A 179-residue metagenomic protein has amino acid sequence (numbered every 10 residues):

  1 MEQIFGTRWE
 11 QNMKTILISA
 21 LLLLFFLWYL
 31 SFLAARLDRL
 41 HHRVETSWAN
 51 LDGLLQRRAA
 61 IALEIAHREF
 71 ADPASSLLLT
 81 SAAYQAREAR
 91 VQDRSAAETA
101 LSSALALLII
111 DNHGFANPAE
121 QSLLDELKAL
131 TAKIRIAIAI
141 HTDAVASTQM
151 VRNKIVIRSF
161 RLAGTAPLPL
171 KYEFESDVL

Functional and structural regions predicted by a protein language model:
I4-L179: A helix-centric hydrophobic-segment signal that preferentially recognizes long, alpha-helical stretches used
